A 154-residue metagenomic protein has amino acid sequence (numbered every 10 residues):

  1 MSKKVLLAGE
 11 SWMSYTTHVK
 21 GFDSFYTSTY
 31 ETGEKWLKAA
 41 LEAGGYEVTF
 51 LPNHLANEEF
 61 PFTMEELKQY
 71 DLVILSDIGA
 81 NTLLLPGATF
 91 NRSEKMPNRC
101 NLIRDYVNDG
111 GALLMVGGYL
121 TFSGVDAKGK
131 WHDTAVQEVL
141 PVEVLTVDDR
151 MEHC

Functional and structural regions predicted by a protein language model:
M1-G44, N53-E58, N81, P86 (+4 more regions): Short, surface-exposed patches at the edges or C-terminal ends of soluble domains, predominantly
V5-L7, V48, V73: Hydrophobic beta-strand residues in large extracellular and virion-surface proteins
E42-E47, Q69-L72: Extracytoplasmic/secretory-pathway proteins
E47-T49, L113: Hydrophobic anchor at the start of a short beta-strand that flanks the dinucleotide cofactor-binding loop
E59-L67: Short amphipathic alpha-helix with an adjacent loop that forms part of the alpha/beta core around
E66, G79-C154: A glycine-rich, often tryptophan-bearing local segment used as a flexible ligand/cofactor-contacting loop or short
D71-S76, L114: Structural motif
